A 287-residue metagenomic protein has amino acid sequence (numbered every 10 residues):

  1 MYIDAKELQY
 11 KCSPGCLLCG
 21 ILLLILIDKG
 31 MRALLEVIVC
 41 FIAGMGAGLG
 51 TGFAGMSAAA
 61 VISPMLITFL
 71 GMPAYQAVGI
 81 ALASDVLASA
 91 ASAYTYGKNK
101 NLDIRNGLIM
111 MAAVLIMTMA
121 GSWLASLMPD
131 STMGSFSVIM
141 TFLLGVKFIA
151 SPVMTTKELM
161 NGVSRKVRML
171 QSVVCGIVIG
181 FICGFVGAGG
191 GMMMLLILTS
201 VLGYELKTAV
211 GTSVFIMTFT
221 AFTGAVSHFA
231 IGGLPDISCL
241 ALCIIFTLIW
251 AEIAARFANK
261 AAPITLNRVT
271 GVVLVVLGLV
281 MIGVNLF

Functional and structural regions predicted by a protein language model:
K6-L49, S63-F69, A74, T95-F181 (+2 more regions): Juxtamembrane transmembrane-helix boundary motif
R32-E36, A83-Y94, G189-L198: Hydrophobic, membrane-facing alpha-helical anchors
G48, V78-V86, V210-A221, L274: Transmembrane helix-bundle signature of multi-pass membrane transporters/permeases
T51-A58, N99-L102, V201-V210: Membrane-helix interface "capping/anchor" motifs
F53-I62, G187-I197: Transmembrane helix boundary and interhelical junction motifs in multipass membrane proteins
P73-I80, R105-N106, Y204-V214: Membrane-interface alpha-helices at helix entry/exit sites of multi-pass transporters
S84, T212-H228, S238-A251: A small-residue-rich subset of transmembrane alpha-helices
